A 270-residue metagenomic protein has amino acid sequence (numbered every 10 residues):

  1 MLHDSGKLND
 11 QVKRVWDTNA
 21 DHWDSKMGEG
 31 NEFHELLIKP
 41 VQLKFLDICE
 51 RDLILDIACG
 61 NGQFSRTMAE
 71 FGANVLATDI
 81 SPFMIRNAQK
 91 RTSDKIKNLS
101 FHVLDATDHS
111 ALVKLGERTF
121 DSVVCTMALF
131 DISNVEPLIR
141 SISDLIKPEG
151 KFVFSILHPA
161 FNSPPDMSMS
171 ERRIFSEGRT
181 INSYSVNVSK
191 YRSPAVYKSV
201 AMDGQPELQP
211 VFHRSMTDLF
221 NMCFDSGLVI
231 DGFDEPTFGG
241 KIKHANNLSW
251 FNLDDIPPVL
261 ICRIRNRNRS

Functional and structural regions predicted by a protein language model:
M1-C49, Q63, T67, M84-N87 (+2 more regions): Conserved class I S-adenosyl-L-methionine
R51-L53: Nucleotide donor/acceptor-binding cores
L55-I57, N61-A111: Class I SAM-dependent methyltransferase SAM/SAH-binding core
L112-V123: A short acidic, Gly/Pro-enriched loop at the edge of an enzyme's catalytic core that lines a small-molecule cofactor
S122-V135: A short SAM/SAH-binding and catalytic strip from SAM-dependent methyltransferases
E136-K151: A short glycine-rich, Lys/Arg-flanked "PGG" loop and its adjoining helix->strand segment in the class I
F154-N221: SAM-dependent methyltransferase
D218-S270: C-terminal lobe and adjacent flexible extensions of AdoMet/dcAdoMet transferase-like proteins
